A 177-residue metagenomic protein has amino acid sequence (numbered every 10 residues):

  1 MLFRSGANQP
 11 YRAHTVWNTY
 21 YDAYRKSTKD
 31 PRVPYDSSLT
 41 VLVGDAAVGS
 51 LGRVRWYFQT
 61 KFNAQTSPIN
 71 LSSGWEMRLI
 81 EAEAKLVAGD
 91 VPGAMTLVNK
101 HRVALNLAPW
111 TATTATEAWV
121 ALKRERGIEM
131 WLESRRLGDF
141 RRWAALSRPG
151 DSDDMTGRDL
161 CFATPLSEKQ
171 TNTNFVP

Functional and structural regions predicted by a protein language model:
M1-W75, E129, S134, A144 (+2 more regions): Hydrophobic-face positions in mid-chain alpha helices that act as interaction patches
T19, P31, P92, T113-V120: Generic alpha-helical secondary structure signal
Y57, V98, G138: A broad, low-specificity signal marking well-ordered, structured residues that form hydrophobic/aromatic
K61-N63, R78-I80, H101-L107: Short, local alpha-helical segments
I69-V98, W119-E129: Extended, hydrophobic/aromatic-rich amphipathic alpha-helical segments that build helical scaffolds
H101-P177: CBM-like carbohydrate-recognition segments
